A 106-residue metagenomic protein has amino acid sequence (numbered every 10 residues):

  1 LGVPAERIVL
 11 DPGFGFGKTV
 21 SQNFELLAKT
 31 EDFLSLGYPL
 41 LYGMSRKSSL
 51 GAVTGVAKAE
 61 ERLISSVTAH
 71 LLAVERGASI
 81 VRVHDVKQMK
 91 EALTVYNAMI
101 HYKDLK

Functional and structural regions predicted by a protein language model:
L1-E6, G17-K106: Active-site-adjacent loop and "lid" segments of alpha/beta metabolic enzymes
F14: Acidic/histidine-rich catalytic cores of soluble enzymes
